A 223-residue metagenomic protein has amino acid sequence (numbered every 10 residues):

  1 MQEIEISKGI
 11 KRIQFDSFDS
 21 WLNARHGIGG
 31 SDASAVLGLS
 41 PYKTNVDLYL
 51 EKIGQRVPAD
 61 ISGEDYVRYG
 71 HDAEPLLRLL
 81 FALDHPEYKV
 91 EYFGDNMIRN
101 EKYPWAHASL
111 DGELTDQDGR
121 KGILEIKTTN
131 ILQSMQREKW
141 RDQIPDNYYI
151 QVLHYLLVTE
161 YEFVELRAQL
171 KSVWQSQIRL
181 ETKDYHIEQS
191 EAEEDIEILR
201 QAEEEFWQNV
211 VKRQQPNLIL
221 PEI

Functional and structural regions predicted by a protein language model:
M1-D72: Charged, glycine-rich intrinsically disordered N-terminal tails and low-complexity linkers that flank
L39, V67-P75, P145, E193-R200: Generic detection of long, well-ordered alpha-helical segments
V46, R78, V152: Generic structural marker for isolated residues within well-ordered, non-membrane alpha-helices of soluble domains
I53-Q55, A73-P75, L79, G94-N96 (+1 more regions): Short glycine-rich, polar/acidic loop-and-turn segments at beta strand-coil junctions
V67-Y92: Acidic-basic catalytic patches of nuclease active cores, encompassing PD-(D/E)XK and other metal-cofactor nuclease
L83-L110, L114-V211: Nucleic-acid nuclease catalytic cores
P216-L220: Alpha-helical interaction elements
